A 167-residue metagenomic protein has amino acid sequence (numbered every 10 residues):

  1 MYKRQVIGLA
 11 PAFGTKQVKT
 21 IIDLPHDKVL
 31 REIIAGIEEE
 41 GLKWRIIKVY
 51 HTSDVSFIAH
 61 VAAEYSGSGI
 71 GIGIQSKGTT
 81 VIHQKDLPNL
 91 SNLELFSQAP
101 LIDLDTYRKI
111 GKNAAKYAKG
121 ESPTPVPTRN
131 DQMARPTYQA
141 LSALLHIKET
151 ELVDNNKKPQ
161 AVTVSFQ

Functional and structural regions predicted by a protein language model:
M1-Y2: Short, small-residue-biased leader/transition segments that mark boundaries at the very start of proteins
Q5-T20, R45-I47, G73: Short glycine-rich or small-residue beta-strand-to-loop segments that form or flank ligand, phosphate, metal/Fe-S
G14-K16, I21, S91-Q167: C-terminal binding/interaction regions
L24-K28, E32, S53-F57, G67 (+2 more regions): Conserved active-site and cofactor/substrate-binding residues in soluble primary-metabolism enzymes
L30-A63: Active-site rim loops that border cofactor/substrate pockets in soluble metabolic enzymes
I33-G41, S66, A114-S122: Structural signal for hydrophobic packing residues in well-ordered secondary-structure cores of soluble enzyme domains
V61-T79: Short, structured active-site "lid" loops
G78-Q98: Amphipathic beta-strand/beta-sheet edge segments enriched in Tyr/Trp
